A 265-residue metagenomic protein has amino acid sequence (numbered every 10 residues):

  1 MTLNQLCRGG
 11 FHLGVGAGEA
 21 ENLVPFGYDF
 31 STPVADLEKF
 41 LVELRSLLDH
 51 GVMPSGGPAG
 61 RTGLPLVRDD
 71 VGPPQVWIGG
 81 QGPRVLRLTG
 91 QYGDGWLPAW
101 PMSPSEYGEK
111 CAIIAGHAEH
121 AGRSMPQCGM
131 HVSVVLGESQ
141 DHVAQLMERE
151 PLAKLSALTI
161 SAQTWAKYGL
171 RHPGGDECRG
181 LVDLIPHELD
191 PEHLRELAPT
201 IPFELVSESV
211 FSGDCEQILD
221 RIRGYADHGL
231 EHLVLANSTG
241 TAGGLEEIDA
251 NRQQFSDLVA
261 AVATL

Functional and structural regions predicted by a protein language model:
M1-R8: Active-site-proximal alpha-helical scaffold in enzymes
L6, Q91-Y92, H228-L230: Structural motif
F11-V15, V76-G79, W96-P98, P126-V132 (+1 more regions): Hydrophobic faces of well-ordered beta-strands that scaffold small-molecule active sites in alpha/beta enzyme cores
E19, V24, W100-P104, A236-N251: Glycine-rich, proline-tolerant flexible connector loops at the mouths of alpha/beta enzymes
T32-P65, S105-D227: An alpha-helical appendage that flanks or caps ligand/catalytic pockets
F40-E43, D249-L265: Alpha-helix-loop-beta-strand connector modules within alpha/beta enzyme cores
P74-A112: Loop-centered beta-sheet repeat module
